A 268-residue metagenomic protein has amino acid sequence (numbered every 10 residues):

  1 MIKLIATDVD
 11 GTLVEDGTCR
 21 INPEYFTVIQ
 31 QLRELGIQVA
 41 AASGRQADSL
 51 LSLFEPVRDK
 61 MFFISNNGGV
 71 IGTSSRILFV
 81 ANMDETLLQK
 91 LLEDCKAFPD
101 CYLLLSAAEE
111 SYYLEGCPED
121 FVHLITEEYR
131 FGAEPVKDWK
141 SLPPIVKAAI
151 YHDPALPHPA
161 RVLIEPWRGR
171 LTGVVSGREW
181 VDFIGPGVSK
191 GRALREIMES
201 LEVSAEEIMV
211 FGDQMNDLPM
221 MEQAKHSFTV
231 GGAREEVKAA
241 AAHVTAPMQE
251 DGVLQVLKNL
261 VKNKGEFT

Functional and structural regions predicted by a protein language model:
M1-L4, N22, D182-T268: Mg2+-dependent phosphoryl-transfer enzymes with acidic/Ser/Thr/Gly-rich catalytic loops
K3-T18: Asp-based phosphoryl-transfer active-site loop
T18-I37, V80-L87, Y129-G132, V188-E199 (+1 more regions): Short, acidic loop-to-helix structural element flanking the phosphoryl-transfer center in phosphate-processing enzymes
P23-F121: Active-site phosphate-binding/coordination module
G36-A40, D59-M61, V146-K147, E206-E207 (+1 more regions): Short active-site oxyanion
P56-D59, N67, P166-G169, Q223-A224 (+1 more regions): Short, structured coil segments at secondary-structure junctions
D94, P99-F211, M215-Q223: Conserved acidic, metal-coordinating active-site core of Asp-based, Mg2+-dependent phosphoryl-transfer enzymes
